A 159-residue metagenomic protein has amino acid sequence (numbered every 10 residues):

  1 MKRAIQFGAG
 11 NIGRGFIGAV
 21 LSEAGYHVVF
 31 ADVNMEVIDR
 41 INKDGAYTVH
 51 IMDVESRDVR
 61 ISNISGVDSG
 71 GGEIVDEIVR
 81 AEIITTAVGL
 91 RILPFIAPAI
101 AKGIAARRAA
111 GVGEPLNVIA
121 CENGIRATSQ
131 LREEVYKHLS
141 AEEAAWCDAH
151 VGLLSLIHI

Functional and structural regions predicted by a protein language model:
M1-D32: N-terminal phosphate-binding or glycine-rich loops at protein starts, especially the Walker A/P-loop of NTPases
I5-Q6, I83-A87, N117-C121: Short glycine-rich or small-residue beta-strand-to-loop segments that form or flank ligand, phosphate, metal/Fe-S
N11-R14, L90-P94, N123-S129: Gly/Ser/Thr-rich loops at beta-strand to alpha-helix junctions that form or flank small-molecule/cofactor-binding
A24-E73: Glycine-rich phosphate-binding loop and adjoining beta1-alpha1-beta2 segment of Rossmann-like nucleotide-binding folds
V29, N117-I119, G152-L154: A structural signal for isolated positions on well-ordered beta-strands in alpha/beta enzyme cores
R57-R108: Rossmann-like NAD(P)-binding element
R107-E114, C121-D148: Rossmann-fold NAD(P)-binding glycine/threonine-rich loop
I157-I159: Conserved small/polar residues in nucleotide/adenosyl-binding loops
